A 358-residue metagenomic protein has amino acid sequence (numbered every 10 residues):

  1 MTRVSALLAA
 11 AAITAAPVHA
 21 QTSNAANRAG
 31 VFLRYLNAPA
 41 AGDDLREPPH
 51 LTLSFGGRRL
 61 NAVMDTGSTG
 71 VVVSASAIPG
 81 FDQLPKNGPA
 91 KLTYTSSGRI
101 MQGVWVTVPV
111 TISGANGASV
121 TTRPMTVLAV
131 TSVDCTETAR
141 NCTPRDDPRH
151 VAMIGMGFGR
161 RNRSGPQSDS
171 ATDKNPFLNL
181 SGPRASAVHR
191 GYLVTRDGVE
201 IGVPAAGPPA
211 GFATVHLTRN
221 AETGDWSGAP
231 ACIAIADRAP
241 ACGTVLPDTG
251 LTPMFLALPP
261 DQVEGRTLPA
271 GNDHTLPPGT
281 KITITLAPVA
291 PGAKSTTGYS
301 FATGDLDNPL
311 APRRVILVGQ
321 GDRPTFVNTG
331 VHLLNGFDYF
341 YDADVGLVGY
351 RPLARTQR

Functional and structural regions predicted by a protein language model:
V4-S5, Q21: Residue-level detector of intrinsically disordered/flexible regions characterized by low predicted structural confidence
S5-A15: Bacterial N-terminal signal peptides
H19-R358: Pepsin/retropepsin-fold aspartyl endopeptidases
